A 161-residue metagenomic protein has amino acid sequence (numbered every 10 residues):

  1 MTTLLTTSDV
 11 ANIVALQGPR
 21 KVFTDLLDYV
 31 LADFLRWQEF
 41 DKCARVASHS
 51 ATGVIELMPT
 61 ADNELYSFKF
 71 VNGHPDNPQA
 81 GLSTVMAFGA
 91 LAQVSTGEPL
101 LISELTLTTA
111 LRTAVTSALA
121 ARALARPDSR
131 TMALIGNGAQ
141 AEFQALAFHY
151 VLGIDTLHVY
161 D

Functional and structural regions predicted by a protein language model:
M1-T109, T116-A118, A125-D128: N-terminal ligand-binding/catalytic initiation module
S103, L134, Y160: Active-site-adjacent beta-strand anchor residues
S117, M132, L157-H158: Alpha-helical transmembrane segments of multi-pass small-molecule/ion transporters
L124-T131, G153: Short helix-loop-beta connector
N137-G138: Glycine-rich Rossmann-fold phosphate-binding loop(s) that bind the pyrophosphate of adenine dinucleotide cofactors
A141-E142: N-terminal Rossmann-fold NAD(P) dinucleotide-binding loop
A145, H149-Y150: Gly/Ala-rich phosphate-binding loop of Rossmann-like dinucleotide-binding domains, activating on the conserved
V151-D161: NAD(P)-binding Rossmann-fold cofactor-contacting core
